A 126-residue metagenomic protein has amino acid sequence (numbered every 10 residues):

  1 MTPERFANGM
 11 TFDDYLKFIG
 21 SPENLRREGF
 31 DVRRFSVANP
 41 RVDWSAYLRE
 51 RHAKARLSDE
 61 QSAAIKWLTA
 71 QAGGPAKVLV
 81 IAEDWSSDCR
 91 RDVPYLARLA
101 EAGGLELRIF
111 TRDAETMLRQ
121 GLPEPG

Functional and structural regions predicted by a protein language model:
M1-A76, R91, R98-A102, E106 (+1 more regions): Non-globular targeting/processing and membrane-anchoring segments
K77-E83: Short glycine-rich or small-residue beta-strand-to-loop segments that form or flank ligand, phosphate, metal/Fe-S
E83-L96: Short, thiol/selenol-centered motifs that function as redox-active sites or metal-ligating centers
R108-F110: General small-molecule cofactor/ligand-binding pocket signal
R112-Q120: Long, charge-dense
